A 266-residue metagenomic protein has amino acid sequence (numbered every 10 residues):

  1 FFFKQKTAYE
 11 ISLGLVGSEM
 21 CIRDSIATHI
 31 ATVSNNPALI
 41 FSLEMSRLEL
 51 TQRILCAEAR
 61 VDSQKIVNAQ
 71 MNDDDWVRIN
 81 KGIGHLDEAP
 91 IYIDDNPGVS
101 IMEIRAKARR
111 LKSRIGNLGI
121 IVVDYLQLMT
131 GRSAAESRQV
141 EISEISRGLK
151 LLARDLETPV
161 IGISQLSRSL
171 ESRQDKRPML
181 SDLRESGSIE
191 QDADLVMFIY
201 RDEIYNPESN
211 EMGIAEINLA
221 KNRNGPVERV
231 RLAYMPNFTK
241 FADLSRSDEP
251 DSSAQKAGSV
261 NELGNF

Functional and structural regions predicted by a protein language model:
Q5-I22: Short, small-residue-biased leader/transition segments that mark boundaries at the very start of proteins
V16-G17, S34, D192-A193: Short, structured coil segments at secondary-structure junctions
S25, H29-N117, G131, V230 (+1 more regions): Cytosolic-facing regulatory segments adjacent to core modules
E44-M45, I163-S167: A short beta-strand-to-loop transition that corresponds to the Sensor-1 phosphate-sensing loop of AAA+ P-loop ATPases
R47-Q52, R60-S63, M129-A134, S169-Q174 (+2 more regions): Switch/connector loops and helix/strand junctions flanking conserved nucleotide-binding motifs in nucleotide-processing
E49, H85, D95, Y125-Q127 (+5 more regions): Conserved phosphate-chemistry cores used by DNA topoisomerases
I101-M102, A106-L118, R147-L156, R168-F266: C-terminal regions of RecA-like/P-loop NTPase motor modules
L118-G162: Helical hairpin unit composed of two closely spaced alpha helices linked by a short loop
